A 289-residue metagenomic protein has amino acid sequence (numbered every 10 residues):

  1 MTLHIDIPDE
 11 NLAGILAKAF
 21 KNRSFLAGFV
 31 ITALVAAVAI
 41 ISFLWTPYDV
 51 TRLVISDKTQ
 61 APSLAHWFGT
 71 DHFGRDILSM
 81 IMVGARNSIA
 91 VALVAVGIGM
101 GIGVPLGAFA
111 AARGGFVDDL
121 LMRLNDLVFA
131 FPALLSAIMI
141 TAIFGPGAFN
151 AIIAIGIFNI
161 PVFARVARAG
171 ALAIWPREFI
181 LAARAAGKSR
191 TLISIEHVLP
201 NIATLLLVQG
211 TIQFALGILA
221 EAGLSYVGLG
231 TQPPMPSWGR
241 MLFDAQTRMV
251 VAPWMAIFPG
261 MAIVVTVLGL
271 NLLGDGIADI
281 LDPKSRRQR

Functional and structural regions predicted by a protein language model:
M1-A33, L272-R289: Transmembrane alpha-helical segments of polytopic membrane transport and secretion proteins
L3, V30, V38-F73, V227-P236: Hydrophobic alpha-helical transmembrane segments of membrane transport/permease proteins and related membrane-embedded
W67, D71, G101-I102, A111-A112 (+3 more regions): Generic hydrophobic transmembrane alpha-helix motif, especially the helices
T70-R75, R113, L172, A182-N201 (+1 more regions): Short helix-to-coil transition segments within interhelical loops that connect adjacent transmembrane helices
I77-A112, T266: Transmembrane alpha-helix signature in integral membrane proteins
R86-I102, F131, A137, T191-G223 (+1 more regions): Transmembrane alpha-helices
F129, I140-I143, I155, G170-A171 (+2 more regions): Glycine-rich helix-loop "coupling/hinge" segments at transmembrane-helix boundaries in multipass transporters
I157-F158, T204-F214, P253-R289: C-terminal transmembrane helix and the adjacent membrane-cytosol boundary/short C-terminal tail of inner/organellar
